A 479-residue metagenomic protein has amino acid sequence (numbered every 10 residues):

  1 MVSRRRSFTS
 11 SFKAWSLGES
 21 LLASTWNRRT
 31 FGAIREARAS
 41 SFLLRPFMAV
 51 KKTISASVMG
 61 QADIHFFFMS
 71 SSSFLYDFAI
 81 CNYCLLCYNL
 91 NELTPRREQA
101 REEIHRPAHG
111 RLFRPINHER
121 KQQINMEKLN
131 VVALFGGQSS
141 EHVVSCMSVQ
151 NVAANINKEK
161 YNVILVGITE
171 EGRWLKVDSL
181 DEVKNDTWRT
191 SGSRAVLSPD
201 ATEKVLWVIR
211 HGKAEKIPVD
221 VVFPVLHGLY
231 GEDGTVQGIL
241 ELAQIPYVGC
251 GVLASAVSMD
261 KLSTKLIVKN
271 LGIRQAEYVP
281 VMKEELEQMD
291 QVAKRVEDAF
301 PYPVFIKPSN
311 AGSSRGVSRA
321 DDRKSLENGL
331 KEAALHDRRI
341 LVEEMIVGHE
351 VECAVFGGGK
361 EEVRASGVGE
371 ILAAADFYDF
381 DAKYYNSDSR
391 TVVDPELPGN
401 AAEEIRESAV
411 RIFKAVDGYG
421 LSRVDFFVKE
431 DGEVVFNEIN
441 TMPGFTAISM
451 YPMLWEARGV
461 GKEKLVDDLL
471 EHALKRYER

Functional and structural regions predicted by a protein language model:
S3-S16, S20, S24-F31, R35-P46 (+2 more regions): Low-acidity, Ser/Thr- and Arg-rich intrinsically disordered low-complexity segments
M59, T94-R101, P107-R111: Short Gly/Ser/Thr- and charged-rich N-terminal loops/segments that act as flexible capping/hinge elements
M69, Y76-Y83, Y88-N89, T94 (+2 more regions): Short, positively charged and aromatic/hydrophobic N-terminal segments
Y88, Q123-L253, V257-M259, S263 (+3 more regions): ATP-binding N-terminal substructure of ATP-dependent carboxylate-amine bond-forming enzymes
E127-L129, F135-Q138, G272, P398-R479: ATP-dependent carboxylate activation and anion-phosphoryl transfer catalytic cores that bind Mg-ATP to form
S145, Q275-P280, P303-K331, E350-E352: Glycine-rich phosphate-binding loop of ATP-grasp-fold ATP-dependent ligases
V268-K269, V296-R315, R338-V347: ATP-grasp fold ATP-binding core
S318-N400, E404-E407, V428, E433-V435: Phosphate-binding site of ATP-dependent enzymes
